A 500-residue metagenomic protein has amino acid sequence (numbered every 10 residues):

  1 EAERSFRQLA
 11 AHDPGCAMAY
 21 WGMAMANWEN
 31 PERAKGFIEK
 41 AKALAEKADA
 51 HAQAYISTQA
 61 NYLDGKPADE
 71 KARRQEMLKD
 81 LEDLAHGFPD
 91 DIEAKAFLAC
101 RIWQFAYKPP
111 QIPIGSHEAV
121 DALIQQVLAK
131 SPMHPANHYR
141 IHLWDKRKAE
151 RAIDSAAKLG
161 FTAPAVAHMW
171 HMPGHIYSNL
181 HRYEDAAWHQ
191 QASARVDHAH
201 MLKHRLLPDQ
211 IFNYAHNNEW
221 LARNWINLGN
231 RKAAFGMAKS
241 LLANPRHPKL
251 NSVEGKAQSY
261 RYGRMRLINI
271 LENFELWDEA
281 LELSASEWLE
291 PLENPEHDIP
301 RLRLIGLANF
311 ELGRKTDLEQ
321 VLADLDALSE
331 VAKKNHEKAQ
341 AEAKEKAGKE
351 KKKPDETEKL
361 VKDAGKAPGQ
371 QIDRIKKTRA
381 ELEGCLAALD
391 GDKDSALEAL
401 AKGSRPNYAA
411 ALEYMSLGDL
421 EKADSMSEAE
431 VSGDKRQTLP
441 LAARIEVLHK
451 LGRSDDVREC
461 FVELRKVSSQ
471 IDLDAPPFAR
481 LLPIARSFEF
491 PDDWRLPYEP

Functional and structural regions predicted by a protein language model:
F6-H12, A43-E46, A85-G87, Q125-K130 (+10 more regions): Solenoid-like repeat scaffolds
G15-M25, K47-P67, D90-K108, S131-K146 (+7 more regions): Amphipathic alpha-helical repeat scaffolds of TPR domains
A17, A24-K47, S178, Y183-H198 (+4 more regions): TPR/TPR-like (Sel1-like) alpha-helical repeat modules
A19, A94, A136-N137, M169 (+6 more regions): TPR alpha-solenoid repeat register
A24-E32, L63-E70, A99-Q111, I141-K148 (+11 more regions): Short coil/turn linking the two alpha-helices of tandem helical-hairpin repeats
E29-A52, A60-D69, Y107-K108, Y214-R231 (+7 more regions): Alpha-helical linker/edge segments of TPR/alpha-solenoid repeat scaffolds and analogous pre-/post-domain helices
A68-Y177: A conserved hydrophobic secondary-structure block that centers on an alpha-helix together with its immediately flanking
